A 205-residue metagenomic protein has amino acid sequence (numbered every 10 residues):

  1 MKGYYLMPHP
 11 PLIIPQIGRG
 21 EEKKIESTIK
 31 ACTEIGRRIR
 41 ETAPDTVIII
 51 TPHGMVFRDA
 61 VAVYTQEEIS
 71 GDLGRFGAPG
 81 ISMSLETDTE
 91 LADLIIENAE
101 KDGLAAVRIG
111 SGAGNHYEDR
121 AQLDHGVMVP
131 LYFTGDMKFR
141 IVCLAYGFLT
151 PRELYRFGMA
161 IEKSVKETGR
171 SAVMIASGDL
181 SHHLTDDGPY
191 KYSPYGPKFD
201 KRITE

Functional and structural regions predicted by a protein language model:
M1-E205: Soluble secreted/lumenal catalytic domains with histidine-centered metal-binding or acid-base catalytic motifs
